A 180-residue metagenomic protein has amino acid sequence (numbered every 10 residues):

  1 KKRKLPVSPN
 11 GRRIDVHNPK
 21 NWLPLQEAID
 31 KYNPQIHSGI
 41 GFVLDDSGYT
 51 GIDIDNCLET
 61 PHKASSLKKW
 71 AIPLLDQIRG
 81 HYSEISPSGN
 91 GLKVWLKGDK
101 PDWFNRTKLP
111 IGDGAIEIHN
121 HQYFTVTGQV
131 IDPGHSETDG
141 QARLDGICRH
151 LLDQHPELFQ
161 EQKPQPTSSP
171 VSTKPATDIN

Functional and structural regions predicted by a protein language model:
K1-I179: Conserved phosphate/metal-binding and DNA-contacting active-site motifs used in DNA phosphodiester-bond processing
